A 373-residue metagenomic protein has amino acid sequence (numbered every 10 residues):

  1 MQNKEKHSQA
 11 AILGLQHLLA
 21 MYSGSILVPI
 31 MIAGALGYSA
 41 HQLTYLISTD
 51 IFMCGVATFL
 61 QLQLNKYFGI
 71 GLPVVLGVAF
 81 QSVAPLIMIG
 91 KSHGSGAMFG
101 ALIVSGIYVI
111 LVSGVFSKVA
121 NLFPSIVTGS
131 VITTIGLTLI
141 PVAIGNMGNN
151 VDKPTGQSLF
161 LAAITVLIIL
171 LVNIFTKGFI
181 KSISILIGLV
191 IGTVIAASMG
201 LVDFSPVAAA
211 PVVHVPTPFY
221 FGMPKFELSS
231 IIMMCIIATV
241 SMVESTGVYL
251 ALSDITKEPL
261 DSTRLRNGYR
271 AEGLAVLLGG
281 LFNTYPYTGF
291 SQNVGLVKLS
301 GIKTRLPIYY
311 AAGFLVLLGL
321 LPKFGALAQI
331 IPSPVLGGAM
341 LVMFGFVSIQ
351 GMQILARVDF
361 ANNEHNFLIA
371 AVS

Functional and structural regions predicted by a protein language model:
M1-K4, I168-L171, I185-C235: Hydrophobic transmembrane alpha-helices of multi-pass solute/ion transporters
K4-E5, V56-Y67, Y108-N121, I169-K177 (+3 more regions): C-terminal ends of transmembrane helices
H7, A33-G71, M233-R305: Membrane-embedded helical hairpins/re-entrant loop segments and their flanking transmembrane helices within multi-pass
G14-M31, V75-S82: The first (N-terminal) embedded transmembrane alpha-helix
S25-P29, A33, T165-F175, I183 (+3 more regions): Juxtamembrane interface elements at the cytosolic ends of transmembrane helices in multi-pass membrane proteins
Y45, Y67-F80, N121-S130, I180-L186 (+3 more regions): Short, non-helical or kinked segments that cap or interrupt transmembrane helices
I70-G100: Membrane-interface helix-loop-helix modules in multi-pass membrane proteins
I89-S205, A312, L317-S373: Membrane-embedded alpha-helical modules
